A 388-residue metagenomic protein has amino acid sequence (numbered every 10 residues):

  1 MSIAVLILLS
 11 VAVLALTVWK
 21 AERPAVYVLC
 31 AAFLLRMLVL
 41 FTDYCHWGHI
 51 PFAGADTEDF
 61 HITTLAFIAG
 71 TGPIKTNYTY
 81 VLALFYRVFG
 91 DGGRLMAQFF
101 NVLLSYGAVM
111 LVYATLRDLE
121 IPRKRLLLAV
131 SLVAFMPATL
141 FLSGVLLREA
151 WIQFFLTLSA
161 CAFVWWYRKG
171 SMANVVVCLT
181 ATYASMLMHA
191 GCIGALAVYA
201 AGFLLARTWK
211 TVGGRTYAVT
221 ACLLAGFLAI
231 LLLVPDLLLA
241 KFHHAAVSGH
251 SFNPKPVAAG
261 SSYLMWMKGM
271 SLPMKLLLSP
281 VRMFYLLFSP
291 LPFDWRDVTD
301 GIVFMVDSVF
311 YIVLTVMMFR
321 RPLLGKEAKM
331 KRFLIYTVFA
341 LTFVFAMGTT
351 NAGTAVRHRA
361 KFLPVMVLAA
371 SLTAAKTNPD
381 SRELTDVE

Functional and structural regions predicted by a protein language model:
V13-W19, F99-E120, V313-M317: Transmembrane-helix motifs of polytopic, lipid-linked glycan transferases
W19-K20, D118, K169-A173, T211-R215 (+2 more regions): Membrane-interface helix-loop-helix junctions at transmembrane boundaries of multi-pass membrane enzymes, predominantly
G54-G92, V281-R282, L286-L287: Short hydrophobic/aromatic helix or loop-helix immediately within or flanking a transmembrane segment in polytopic
L82-F89, F100-L111, F155, F304-L314: Transmembrane alpha-helices of multi-pass, membrane-embedded glycan-processing enzymes that use lipid-linked
V112-F135: Transmembrane-helix signature of polytopic, membrane-embedded enzymes that assemble or transfer cell-envelope glycans
D118-E120, T157-N174: Membrane-interface transmembrane helices that cradle and orient dolichyl/undecaprenyl
L140-F141, A162-W166, N174-L196: Membrane-interface alpha helices of multi-pass inner-membrane proteins
G194-F310: Alpha-helical transmembrane segments and terminal signal-anchor/GPI-anchor hydrophobic tails, characterized by long
